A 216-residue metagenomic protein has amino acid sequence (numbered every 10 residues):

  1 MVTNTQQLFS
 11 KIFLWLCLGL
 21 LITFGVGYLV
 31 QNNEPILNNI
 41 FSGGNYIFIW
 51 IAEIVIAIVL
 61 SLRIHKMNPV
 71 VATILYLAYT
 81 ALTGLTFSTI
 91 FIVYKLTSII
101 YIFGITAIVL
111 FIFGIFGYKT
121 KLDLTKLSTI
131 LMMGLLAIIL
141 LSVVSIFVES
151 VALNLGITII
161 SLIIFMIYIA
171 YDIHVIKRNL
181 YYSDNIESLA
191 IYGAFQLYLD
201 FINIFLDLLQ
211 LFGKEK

Functional and structural regions predicted by a protein language model:
M1-K216: A hydrophobic alpha-helical transmembrane-helix feature that marks the membrane cores and membrane-interface segments
